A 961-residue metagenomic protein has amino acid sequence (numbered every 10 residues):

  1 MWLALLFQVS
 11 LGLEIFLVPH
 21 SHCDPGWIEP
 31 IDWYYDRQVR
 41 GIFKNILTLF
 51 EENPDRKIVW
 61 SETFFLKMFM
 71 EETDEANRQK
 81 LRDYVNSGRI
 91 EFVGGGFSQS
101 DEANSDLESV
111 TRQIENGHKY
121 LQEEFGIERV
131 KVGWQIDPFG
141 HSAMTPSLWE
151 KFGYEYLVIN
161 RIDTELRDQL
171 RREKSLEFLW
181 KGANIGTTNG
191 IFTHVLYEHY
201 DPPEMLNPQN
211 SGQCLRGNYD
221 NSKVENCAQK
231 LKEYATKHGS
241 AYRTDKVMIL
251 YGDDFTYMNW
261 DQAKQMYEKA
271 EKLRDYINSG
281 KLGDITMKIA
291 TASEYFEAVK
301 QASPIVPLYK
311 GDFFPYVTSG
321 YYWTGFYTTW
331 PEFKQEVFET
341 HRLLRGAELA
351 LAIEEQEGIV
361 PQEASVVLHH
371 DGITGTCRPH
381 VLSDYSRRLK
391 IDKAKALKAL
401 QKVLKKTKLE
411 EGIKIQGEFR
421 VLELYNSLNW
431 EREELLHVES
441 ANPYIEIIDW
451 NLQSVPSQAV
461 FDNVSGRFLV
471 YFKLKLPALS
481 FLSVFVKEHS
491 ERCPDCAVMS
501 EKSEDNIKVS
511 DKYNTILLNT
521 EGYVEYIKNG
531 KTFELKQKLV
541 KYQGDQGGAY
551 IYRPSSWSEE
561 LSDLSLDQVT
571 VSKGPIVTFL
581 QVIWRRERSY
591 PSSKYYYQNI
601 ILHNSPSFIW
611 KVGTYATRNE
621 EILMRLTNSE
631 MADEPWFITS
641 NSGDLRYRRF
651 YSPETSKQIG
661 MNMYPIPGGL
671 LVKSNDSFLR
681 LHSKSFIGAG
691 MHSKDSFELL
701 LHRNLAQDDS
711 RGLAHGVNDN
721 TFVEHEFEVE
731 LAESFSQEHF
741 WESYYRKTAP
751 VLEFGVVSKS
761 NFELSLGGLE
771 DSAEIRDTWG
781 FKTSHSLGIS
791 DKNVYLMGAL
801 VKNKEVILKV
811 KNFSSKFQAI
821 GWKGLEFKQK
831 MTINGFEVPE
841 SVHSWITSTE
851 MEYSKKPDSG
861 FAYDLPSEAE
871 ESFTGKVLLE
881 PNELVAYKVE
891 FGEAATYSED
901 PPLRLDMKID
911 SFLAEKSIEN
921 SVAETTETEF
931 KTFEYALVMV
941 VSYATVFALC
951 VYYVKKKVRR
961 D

Functional and structural regions predicted by a protein language model:
M1-G12, S942-V946: Cleavable N-terminal signal peptides of Sec/SRP-targeted secreted and luminal proteins
L11-R112, L121-E124, K151, R342-A347: N-terminal catalytic cores of secreted or lumenal carbohydrate-active enzymes
H20, G117, W149, L250 (+2 more regions): Conserved, mostly hydrophobic/aromatic
S21-Q38, S61-E71, G95-T111, E128-G140 (+4 more regions): The substrate-binding groove and active-site-proximal loops of carbohydrate-active enzymes, especially glycoside
F50, E268-V946, C950-Y953: Terminal accessory/anchoring regions of large secretory-pathway or extracellular enzymes
V110-M144, K151, E233-M248: CE4/NodB-like, metal-dependent polysaccharide N-deacetylase domain that modifies extracellular/periplasmic N-acetylated
E150-I249, D253-F255, L273-S293, K300: Active-site-adjacent pocket scaffolds in enzyme catalytic domains
V958-D961: Cytoplasmic C-terminal tails of single-pass
